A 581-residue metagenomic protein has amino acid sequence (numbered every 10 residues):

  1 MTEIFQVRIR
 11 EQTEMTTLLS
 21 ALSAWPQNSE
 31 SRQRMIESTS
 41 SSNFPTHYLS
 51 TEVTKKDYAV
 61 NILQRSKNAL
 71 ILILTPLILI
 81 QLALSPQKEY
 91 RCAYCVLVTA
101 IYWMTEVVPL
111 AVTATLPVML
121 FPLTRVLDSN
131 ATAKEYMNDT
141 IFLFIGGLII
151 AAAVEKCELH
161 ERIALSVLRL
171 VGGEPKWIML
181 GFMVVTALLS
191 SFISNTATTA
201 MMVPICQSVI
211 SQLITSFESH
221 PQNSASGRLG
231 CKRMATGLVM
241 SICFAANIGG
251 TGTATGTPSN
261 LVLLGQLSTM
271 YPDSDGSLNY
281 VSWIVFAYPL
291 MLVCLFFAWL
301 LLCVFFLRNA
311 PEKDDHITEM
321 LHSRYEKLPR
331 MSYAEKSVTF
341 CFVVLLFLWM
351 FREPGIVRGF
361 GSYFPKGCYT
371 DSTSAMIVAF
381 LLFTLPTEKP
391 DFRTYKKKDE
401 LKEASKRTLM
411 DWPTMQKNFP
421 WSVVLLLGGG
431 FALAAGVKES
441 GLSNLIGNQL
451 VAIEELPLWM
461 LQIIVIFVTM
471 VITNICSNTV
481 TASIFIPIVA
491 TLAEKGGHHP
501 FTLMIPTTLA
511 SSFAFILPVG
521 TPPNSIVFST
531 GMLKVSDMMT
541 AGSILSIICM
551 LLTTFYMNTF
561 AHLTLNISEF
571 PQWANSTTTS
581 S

Functional and structural regions predicted by a protein language model:
T2-S581: Transmembrane helical cores of multi-pass ion-transport proteins
